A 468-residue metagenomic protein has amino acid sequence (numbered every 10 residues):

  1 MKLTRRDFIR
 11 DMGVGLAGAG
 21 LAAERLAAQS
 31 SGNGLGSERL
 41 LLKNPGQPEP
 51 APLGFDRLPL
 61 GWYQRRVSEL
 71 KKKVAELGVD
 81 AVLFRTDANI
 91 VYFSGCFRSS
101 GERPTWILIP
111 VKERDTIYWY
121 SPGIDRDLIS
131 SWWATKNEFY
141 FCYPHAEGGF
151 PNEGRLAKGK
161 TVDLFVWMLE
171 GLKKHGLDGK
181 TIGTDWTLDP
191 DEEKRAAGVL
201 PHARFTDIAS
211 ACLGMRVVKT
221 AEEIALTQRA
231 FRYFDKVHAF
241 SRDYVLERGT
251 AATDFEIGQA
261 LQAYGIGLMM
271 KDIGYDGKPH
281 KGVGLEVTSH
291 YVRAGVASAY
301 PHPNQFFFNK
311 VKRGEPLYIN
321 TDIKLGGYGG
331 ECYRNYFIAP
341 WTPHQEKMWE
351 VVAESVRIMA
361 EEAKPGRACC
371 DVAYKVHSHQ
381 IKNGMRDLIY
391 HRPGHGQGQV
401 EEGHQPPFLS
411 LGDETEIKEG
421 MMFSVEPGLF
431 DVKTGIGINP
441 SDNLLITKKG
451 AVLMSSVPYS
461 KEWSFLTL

Functional and structural regions predicted by a protein language model:
K2-L468: Active-site neighborhoods and metal-handling regions in enzymes and metal-associated proteins
